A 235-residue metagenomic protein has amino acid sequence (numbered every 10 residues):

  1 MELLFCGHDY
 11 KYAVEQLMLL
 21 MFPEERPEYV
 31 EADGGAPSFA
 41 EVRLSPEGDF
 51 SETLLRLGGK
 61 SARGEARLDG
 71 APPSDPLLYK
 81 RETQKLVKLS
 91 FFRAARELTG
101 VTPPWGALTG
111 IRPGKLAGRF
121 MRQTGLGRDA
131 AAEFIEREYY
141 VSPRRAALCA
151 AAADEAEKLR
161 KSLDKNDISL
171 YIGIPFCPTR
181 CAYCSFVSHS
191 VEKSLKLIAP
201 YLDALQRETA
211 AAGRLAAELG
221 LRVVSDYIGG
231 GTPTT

Functional and structural regions predicted by a protein language model:
M1-A107, G118-R119: A short, structured N-terminal alpha-helical element that caps or precedes a catalytic domain
A94, R112-F120, A130-F134: A general alpha-helix detector
T99-T102, R122-L170, L219-G220: N-terminal [4Fe-4S]-dependent radical SAM core
T109-K115, A152-D154: Short, conserved phosphate-binding/catalytic loop or strand-edge motifs used in phosphoryl-/nucleotidyl-transfer
D167-P200: Canonical Radical SAM [4Fe-4S] cluster-binding loop centered on the CxxxCxxC motif and its immediate flanking residues
C177, L205, I228: Conserved, mostly hydrophobic/aromatic
S190-A212, T234-T235: Canonical radical SAM enzyme core domain
A216-T235: Conserved glycine-rich "GG(E/T)P / GGGxP" loop and the immediately following alpha-helix in the radical SAM core
